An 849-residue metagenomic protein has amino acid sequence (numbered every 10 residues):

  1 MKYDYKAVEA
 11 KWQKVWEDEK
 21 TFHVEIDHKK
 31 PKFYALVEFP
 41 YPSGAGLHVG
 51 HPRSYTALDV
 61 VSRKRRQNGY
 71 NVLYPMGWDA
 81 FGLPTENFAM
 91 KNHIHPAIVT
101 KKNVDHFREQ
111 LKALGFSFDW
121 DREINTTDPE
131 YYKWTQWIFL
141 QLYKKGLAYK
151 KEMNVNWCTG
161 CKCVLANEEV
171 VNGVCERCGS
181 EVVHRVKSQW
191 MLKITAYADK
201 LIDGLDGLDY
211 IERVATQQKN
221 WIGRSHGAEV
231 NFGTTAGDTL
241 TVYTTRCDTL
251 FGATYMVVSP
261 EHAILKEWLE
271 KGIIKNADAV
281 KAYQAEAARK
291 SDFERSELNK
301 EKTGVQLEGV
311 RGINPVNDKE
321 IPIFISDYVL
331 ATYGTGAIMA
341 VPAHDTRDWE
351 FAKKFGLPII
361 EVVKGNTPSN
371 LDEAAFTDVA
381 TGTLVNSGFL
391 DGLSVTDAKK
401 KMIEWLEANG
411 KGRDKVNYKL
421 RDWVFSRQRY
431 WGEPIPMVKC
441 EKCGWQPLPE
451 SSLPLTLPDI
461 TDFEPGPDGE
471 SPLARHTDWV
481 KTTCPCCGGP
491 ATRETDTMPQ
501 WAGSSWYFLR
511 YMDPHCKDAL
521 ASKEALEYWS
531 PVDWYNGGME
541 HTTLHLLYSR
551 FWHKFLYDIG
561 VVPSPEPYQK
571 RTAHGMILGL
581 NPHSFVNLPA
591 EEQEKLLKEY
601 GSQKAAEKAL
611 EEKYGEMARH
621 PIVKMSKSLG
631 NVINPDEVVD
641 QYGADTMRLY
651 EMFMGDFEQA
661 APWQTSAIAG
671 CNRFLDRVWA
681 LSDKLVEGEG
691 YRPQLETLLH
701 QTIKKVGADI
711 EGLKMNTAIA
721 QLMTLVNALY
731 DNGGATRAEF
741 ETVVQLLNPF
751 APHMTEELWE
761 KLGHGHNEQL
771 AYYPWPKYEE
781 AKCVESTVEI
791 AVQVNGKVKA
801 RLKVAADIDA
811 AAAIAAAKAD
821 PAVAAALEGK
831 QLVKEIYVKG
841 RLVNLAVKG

Functional and structural regions predicted by a protein language model:
M1-G46, V72, L201, A215-S225 (+4 more regions): Non-catalytic terminal extensions that flank enzyme cores
M1-L36, R66-P75, V99-R108, Y283-F324 (+1 more regions): Conserved oxyanion/phosphate-binding beta-strand-loop segments in alpha/beta enzyme cores
K2, D18-E19, K91-D248, A263 (+8 more regions): Residue patterns forming the tRNA-binding/recognition surfaces of aminoacyl-tRNA synthetases and related DALR
Y3, R224-E229, G237, K364 (+10 more regions): Long, charged, mostly alpha-helical binding arms that flank functional sites
Y3, V8-Q13, V49, T135-K364 (+7 more regions): NTP-handling and nucleic-acid-processing catalytic cores
E25-P96, T100, E123-I138, T244-T245 (+2 more regions): N-terminal catalytic cores of NTP/NDP-binding nucleotidyl/phosphoryl-transfer enzymes
D79, K144-K145, Y149-N156, D414-C443 (+6 more regions): Helix-rich, typically C-terminal accessory recognition domains appended to large enzymatic cores
V214-T241, K290-F324, W423, E433 (+7 more regions): Flexible, glycine/threonine-enriched loop-and-boundary segments that flank and lead into catalytic domains of large
